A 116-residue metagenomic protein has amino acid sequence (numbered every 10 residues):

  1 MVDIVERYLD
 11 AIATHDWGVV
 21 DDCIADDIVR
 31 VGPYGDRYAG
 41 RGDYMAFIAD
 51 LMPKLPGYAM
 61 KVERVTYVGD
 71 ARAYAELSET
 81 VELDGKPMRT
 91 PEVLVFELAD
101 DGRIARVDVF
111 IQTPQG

Functional and structural regions predicted by a protein language model:
E6-D10: Amphipathic alpha-helical repeat scaffolds
A13, V31, M45-G116: A beta-strand edge to alpha-helix "cap/lid" segment located at domain peripheries
T14-V31: Short, well-ordered alpha-helical segments enriched in acidic and aromatic residues
R37-A46: Short beta-edge strand/loop motif at the mouth of beta-sheet-based domains
